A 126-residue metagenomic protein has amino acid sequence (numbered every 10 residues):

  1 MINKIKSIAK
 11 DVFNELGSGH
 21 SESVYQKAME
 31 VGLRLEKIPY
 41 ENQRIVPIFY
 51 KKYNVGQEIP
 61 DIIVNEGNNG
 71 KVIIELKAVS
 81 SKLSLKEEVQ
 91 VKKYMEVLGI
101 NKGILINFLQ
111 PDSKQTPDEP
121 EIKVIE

Functional and structural regions predicted by a protein language model:
M1-K37, K102, E126: Solvent-exposed, charged helical/coil patches that constitute nucleic-acid or partner-interaction surfaces
M1-K6, I74, L85-E88: Short, charged N-terminal helix-start/capping segments
K6, K10, H20, E30 (+4 more regions): Functionally constrained cores in energy, signaling, and assembly domains
L16, K51, V55, N101 (+1 more regions): Generic secretory/membrane-interface signal
G17, I62-S80, Y94: Conserved catalytic cores of phosphodiester-cleaving nucleases, focusing on short active-site segments
S21-K71, S113-I125: Active-site metal-binding core of divalent-cation-utilizing nuclease and nuclease-like domains
K77-E126: Nucleic-acid nuclease catalytic cores
